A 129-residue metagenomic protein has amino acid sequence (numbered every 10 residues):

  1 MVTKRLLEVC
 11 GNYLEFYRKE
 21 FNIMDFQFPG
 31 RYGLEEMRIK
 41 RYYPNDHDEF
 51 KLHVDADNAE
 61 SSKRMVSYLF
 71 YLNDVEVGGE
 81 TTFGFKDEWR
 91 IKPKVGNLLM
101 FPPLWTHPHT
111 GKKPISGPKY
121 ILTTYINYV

Functional and structural regions predicted by a protein language model:
M1-L98, T106-V129: Fe(II)/2-oxoglutarate oxygenase catalytic core
